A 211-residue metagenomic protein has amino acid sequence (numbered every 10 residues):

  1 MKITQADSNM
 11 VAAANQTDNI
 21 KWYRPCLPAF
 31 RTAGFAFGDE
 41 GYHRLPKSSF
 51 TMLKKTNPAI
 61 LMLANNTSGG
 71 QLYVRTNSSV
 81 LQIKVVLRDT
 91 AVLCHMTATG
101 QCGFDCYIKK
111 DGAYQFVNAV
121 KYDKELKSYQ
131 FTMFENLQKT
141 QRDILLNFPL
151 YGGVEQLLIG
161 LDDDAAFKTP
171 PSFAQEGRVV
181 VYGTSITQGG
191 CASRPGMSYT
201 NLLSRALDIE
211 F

Functional and structural regions predicted by a protein language model:
M1-R178: N-terminal secretory targeting modules
E176-T200: Catalytic nucleophile-elbow at a beta strand-turn-alpha helix junction centered on a G-D-S/GDSL motif, marking
T200-F211: Short helix-loop-beta junction
